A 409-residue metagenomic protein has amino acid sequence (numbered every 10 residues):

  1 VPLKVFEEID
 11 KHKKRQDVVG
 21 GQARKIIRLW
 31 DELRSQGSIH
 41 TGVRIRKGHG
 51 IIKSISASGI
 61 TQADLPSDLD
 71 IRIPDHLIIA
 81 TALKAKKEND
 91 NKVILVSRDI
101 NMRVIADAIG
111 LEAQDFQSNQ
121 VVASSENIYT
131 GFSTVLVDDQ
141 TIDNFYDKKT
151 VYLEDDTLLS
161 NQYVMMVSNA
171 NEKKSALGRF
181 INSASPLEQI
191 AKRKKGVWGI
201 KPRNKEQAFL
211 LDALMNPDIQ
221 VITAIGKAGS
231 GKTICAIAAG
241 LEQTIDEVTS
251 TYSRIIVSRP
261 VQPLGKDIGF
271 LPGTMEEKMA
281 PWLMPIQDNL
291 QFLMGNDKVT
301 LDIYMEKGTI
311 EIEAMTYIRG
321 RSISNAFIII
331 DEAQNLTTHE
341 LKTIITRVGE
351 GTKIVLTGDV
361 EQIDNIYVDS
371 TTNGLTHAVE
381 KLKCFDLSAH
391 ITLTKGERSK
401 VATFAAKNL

Functional and structural regions predicted by a protein language model:
V1-I94, I100-V197: Active-site-proximal, substrate-binding regions of enzyme catalytic domains and RNA-binding/basic surfaces
G199-D218: N-terminal pre-P-loop "Q-motif" helix
A224-G226: Hydrophobic anchor at the beta1->P-loop junction of P-loop NTPases
I234-Y304, N365-D386: Conserved P-loop
S253, K307-I310, S324-F327, G351-L356: Loop/turn-to-beta-strand initiation segments
G308-T343: Conserved RecA-like ASCE ATPase "motif II neighborhood" in helicase/translocase motors
E332, G358-D359: Walker B catalytic acidic pair
V360-L409: C-terminal lobe/lid and adjacent interdomain/linker elements of RecA-like ASCE P-loop ATPase modules
